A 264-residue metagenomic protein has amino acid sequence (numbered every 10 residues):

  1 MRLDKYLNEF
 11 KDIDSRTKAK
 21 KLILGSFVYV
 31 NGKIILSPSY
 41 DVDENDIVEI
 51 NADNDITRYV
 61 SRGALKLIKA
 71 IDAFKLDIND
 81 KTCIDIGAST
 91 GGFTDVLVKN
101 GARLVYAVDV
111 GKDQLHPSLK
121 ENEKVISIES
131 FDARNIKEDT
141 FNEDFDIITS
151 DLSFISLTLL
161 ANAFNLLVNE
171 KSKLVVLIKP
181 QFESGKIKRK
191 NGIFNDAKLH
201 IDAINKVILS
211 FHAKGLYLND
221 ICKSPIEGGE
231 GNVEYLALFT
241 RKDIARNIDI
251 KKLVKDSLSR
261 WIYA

Functional and structural regions predicted by a protein language model:
M1-D46, T82: A basic, amphipathic helix-loop patch mediating RNA/tRNA/ribosome contacts
G63-K81: Conserved alpha-helix/loop element of class I SAM-dependent methyltransferases that forms part of the SAM/SAH-binding
N79-S89: Conserved class I S-adenosyl-L-methionine
T90-G101: Conserved SAM-binding loop of SAM-dependent methyltransferases across substrates and taxa, primarily the Class I
V108-L159: S-adenosyl-L-methionine
T158-V175: A short glycine-rich, Lys/Arg-flanked "PGG" loop and its adjoining helix->strand segment in the class I
P180-D196: Short, glycine-/aromatic-enriched active-site segment of Class I SAM-dependent methyltransferases
V233, T240-A264: Flexible, glycine-/basic-rich loop-and-beta segments that form/coincide with the SAM-dependent methyltransferase
